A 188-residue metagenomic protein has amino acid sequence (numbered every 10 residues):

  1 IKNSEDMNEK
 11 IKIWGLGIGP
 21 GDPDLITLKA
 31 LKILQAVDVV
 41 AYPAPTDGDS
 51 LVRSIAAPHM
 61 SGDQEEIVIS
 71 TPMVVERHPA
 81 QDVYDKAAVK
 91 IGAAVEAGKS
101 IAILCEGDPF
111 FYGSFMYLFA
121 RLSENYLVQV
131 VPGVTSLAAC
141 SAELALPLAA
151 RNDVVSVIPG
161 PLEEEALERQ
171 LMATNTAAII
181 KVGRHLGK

Functional and structural regions predicted by a protein language model:
D6-P23, L28-A30, Q35-Y126: Class I S-adenosyl-L-methionine
I13, E96-K99, L171-K188: A contiguous loop/helix-start segment that scaffolds small-molecule binding in enzyme catalytic cores
D47-D49, V74, T135-A139, L186: Short gly/pro/ser/thr-enriched loop/turn and capping motifs at secondary-structure boundaries
R53-P58, E143-L146, K188: Intrinsically disordered, low-complexity boundary segments flanking structured domains
T71, C105, P159, K181-R184: Short, structured patches in soluble enzyme cores that scaffold and shape functional sites
P79-V89, E143-L146, L171-T174: Short, surface-exposed amphipathic charged segments that create phosphate/polyanion-binding patches used for binding
G107, F111-A173: Class I SAM-dependent methyltransferase SAM-binding "motif I" and its flanking Rossmann-like core
